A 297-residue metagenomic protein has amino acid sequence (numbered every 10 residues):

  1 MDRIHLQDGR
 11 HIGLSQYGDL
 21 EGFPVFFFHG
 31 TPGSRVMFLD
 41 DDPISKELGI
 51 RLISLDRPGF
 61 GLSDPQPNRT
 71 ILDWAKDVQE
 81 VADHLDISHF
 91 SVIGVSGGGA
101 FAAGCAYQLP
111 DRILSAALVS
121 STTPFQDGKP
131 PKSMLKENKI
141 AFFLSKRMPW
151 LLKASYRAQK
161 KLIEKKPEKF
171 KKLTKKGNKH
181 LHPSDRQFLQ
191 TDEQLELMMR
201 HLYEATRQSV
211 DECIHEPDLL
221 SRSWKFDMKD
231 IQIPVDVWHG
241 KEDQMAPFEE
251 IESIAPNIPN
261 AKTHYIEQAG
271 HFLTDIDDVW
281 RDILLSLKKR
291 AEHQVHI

Functional and structural regions predicted by a protein language model:
R10-L62: Conserved HGGG/HGGXW glycine-rich cap/lid loop of the alpha/beta-hydrolase fold
D56-G61, Q66, T122, A269-G270: Short beta-to-alpha linker loops that shape the active-site pocket of alpha/beta-hydrolase fold enzymes
D73-S91: Conserved acidic catalytic loop of the alpha/beta-hydrolase fold
S88-K132: Conserved hydrolase catalytic core segment
E137, F143-F226: Alpha/beta-hydrolase
I231, V237-H239, D243: Short beta-strand/loop motif that positions the catalytic acidic residue of the alpha/beta-hydrolase fold
Q244-E250: Conserved alpha/beta-hydrolase "acid-adjacent" motif
N260-I297: Catalytic active-site module of serine/aspartate enzymes centered on a nucleophile-bearing elbow/loop
